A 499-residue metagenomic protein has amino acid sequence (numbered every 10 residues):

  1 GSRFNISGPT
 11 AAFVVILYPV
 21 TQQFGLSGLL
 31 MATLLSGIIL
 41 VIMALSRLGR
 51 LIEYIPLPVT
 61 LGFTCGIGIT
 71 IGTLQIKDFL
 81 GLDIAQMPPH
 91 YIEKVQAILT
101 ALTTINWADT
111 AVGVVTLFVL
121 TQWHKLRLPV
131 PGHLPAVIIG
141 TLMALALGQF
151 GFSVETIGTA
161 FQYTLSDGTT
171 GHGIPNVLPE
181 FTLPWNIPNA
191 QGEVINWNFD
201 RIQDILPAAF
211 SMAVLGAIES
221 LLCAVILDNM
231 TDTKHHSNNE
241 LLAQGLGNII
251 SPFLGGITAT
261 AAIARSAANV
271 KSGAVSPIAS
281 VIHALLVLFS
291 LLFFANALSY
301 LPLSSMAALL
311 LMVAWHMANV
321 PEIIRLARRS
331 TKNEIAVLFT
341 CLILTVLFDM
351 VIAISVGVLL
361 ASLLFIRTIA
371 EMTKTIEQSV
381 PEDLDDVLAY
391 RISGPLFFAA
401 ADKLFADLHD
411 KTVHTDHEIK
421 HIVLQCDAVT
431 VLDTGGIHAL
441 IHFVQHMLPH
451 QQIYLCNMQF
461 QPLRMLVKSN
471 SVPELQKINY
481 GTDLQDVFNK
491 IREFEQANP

Functional and structural regions predicted by a protein language model:
G1-R3, Q191-I278: Membrane-embedded helical hairpins/re-entrant loop segments and their flanking transmembrane helices within multi-pass
G1-V15, L30: Alpha-helical membrane segments and adjacent membrane-interface helices in multi-pass membrane proteins
G8, L30-L48, I52, T64 (+1 more regions): Helix-loop-helix junctions within the multi-pass membrane cores of secondary transporters/permeases
F13-F24, S290, H442, L448: Membrane-interfacial helix-loop connectors
L17-Y18, Q22-T231, L286-V287, N296-S355 (+1 more regions): Core transmembrane helix bundle of multi-pass membrane transport proteins
A101, F150, V154, G245-F253 (+1 more regions): Cytosolic juxtamembrane regulatory segments of multi-pass membrane proteins
Q244, L301-S304, A353, G357 (+3 more regions): Generic beta-strand/beta-sheet core signal
A370-P499: Cytosolic C-terminal regulatory domains/tails of membrane transporters and channels
